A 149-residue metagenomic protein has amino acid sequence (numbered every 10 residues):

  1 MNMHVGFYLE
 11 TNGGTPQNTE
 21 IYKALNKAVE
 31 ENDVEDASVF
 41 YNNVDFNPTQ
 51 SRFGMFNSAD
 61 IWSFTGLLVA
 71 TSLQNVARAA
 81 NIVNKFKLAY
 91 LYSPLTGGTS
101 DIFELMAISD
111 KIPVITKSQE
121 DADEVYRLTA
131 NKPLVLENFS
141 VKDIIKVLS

Functional and structural regions predicted by a protein language model:
M1-F64, L136-S149: N-terminal pre-catalytic "stem/leader" segment of glycosyltransferase-like enzymes
N2-H4, M106, D110-I112, E120 (+1 more regions): Non-catalytic N-terminal targeting/anchoring module and adjacent flexible stem/linker that precedes the structured
K23-L25, K85-A89, K132: Glycine-rich, phosphate-binding/catalytic loops in enzymes
N26-E30, A80-V83, Y126: N-terminal cationic-hydrophobic initiation segments that often serve targeting/anchoring roles
D36-N42, L91, I115-K117: Short internal beta-strands
N43-D110: Extended catalytic core of nucleotide-activated donor transferases of GT-like folds
R78-A79, I112-V135, S140-D143: A short, active-site helix/loop in glycosyltransferases that binds the activated sugar's phosphate group
G97-L105, E124-V125, V141-S149: Short, charged, surface-exposed secondary-structure boundary motifs
